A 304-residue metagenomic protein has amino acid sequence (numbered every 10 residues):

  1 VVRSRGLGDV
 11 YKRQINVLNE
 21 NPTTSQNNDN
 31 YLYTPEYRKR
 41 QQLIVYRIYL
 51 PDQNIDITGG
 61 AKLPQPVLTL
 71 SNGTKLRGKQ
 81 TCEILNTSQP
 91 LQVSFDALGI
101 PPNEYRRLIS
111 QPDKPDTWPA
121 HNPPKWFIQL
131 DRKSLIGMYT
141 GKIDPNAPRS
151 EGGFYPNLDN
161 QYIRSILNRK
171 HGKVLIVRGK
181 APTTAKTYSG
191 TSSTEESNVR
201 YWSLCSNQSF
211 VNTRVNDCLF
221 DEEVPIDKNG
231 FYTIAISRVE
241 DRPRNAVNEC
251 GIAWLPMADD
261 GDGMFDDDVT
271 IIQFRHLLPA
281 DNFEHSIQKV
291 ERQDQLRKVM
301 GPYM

Functional and structural regions predicted by a protein language model:
S4-M304: A compositional/structural signature for long, glycine/proline-rich flexible linkers and loops on extracytoplasmic
